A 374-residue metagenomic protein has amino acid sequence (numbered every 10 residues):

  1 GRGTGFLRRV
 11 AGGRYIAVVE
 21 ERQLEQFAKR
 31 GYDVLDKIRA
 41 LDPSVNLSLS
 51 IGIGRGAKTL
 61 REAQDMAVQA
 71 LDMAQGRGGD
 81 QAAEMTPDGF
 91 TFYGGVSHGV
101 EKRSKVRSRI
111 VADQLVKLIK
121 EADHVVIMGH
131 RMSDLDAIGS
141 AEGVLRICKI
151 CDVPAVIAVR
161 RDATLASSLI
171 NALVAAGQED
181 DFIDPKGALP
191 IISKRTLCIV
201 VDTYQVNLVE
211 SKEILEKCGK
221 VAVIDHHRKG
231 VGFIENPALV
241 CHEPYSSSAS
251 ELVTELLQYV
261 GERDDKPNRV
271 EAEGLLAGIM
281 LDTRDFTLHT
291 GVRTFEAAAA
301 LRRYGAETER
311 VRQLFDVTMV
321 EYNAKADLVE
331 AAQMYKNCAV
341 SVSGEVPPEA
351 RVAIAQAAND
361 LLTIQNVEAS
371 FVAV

Functional and structural regions predicted by a protein language model:
G1-A17, A82-R107, V111: Interdomain helical linkers/hinges and coiled-coil/dimerization scaffolds that transmit conformational signals
G3, D36-S44: Short catalytic/binding micro-motifs of nucleotide second-messenger systems
F6-V18, P43-V68, Q81-T86: A short glycine-enriched loop-to-beta-strand structural element that forms part of the catalytic core of nucleotide
L24-K29, A350: Short, conserved charged micro-motifs
A28, Y32-R39, G56-G79: Catalytic-core segments of nucleotide cyclases and related cyclic-nucleotide turnover enzymes
R103, R107-S133, A137-V174, D181-T196 (+2 more regions): Hydrophobic helix-and-loop "lid/oligomerization" segment in the mid-to-C-terminal part of catalytic domains
E179, I183-N236: Active-site cofactor/cluster-binding pocket
H226-A298: Short alpha-helices
